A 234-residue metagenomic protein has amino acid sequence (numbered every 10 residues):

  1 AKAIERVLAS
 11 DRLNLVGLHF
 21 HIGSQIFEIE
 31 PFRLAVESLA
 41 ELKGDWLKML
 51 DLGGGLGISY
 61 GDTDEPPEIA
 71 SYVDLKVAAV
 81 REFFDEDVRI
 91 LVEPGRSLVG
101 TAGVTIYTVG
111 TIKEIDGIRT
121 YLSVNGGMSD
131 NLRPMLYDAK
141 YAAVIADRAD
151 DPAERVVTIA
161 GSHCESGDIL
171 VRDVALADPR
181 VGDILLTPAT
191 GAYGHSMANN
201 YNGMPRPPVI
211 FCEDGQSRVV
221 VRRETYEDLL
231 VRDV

Functional and structural regions predicted by a protein language model:
A1-K113, L176, N202, E213: Active-site loop/helix belt of alpha/beta enzymes
E86-V234: Charged (often Lys/Glu-rich) extended helix/loop segments that serve as interaction or gating elements
